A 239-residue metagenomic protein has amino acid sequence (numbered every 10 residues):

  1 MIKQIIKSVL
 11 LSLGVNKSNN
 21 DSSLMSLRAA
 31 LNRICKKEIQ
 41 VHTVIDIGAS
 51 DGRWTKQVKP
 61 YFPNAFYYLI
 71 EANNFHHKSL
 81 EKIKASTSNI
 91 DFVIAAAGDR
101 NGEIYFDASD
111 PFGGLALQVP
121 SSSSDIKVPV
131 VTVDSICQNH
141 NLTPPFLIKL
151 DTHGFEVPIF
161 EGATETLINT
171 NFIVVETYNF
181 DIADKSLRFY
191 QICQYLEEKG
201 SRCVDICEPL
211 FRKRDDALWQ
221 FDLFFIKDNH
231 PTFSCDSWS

Functional and structural regions predicted by a protein language model:
M1-S239: Phosphate/nucleotide-binding beta-alpha loop and adjacent structural elements of enzyme active sites
